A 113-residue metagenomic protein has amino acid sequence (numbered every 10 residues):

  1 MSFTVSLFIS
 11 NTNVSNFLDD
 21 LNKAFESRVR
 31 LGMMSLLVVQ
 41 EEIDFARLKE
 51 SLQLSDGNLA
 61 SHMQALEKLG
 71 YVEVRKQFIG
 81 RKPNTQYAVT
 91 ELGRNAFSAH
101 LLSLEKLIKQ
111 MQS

Functional and structural regions predicted by a protein language model:
S2-L18, S35, R94-S113: Amphipathic alpha-helical dimerization/coiled-coil segments that flank or bridge DNA-binding/regulatory modules
N11, K23-A24, P83, R94: A generic helix-loop boundary/linker signal
N16-N58, Q77-I79, Q86-A88: N-terminal helix-turn-helix DNA-binding core of bacterial DNA-binding proteins
M63-Q64: Short, hydrophobic-biased segments on the C-terminal half of alpha helices that form "recognition helices"
G70: Glycine-centered, phosphate/nucleic-acid-interacting loop/turn motifs that mediate DNA/RNA or nucleotide
V74: Short beta-strand "wing" residues that participate in macromolecule-binding interfaces
I79-H100: Basic, amphipathic "hinge/linker" alpha-helix immediately C-terminal to the N-terminal HTH DNA-binding motif
